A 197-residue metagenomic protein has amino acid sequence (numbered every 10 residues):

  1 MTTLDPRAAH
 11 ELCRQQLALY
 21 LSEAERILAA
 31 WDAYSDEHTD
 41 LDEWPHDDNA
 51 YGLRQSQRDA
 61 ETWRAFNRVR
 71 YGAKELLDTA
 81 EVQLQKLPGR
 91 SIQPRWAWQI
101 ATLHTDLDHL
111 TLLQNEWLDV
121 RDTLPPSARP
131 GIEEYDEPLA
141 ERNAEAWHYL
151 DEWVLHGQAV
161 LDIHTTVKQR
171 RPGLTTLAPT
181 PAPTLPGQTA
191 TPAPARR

Functional and structural regions predicted by a protein language model:
M1-N67: Leu/Val/Ala/Ile-rich N-terminal alpha-helices, chiefly Sec-type signal peptides and the beginnings
M1-Q15, D162-R197: Terminal, compositionally biased segments
C13-Q16, Y20-E23, T62-G72, W96-Q99 (+4 more regions): Amphipathic alpha-helix face/heptad-repeat signature
A24-D42, V69-L87, D108-P125, V154-G157 (+1 more regions): Extended amphipathic alpha-helical scaffold segments
L28, L41, A60, Q93-R95 (+3 more regions): Intrinsically disordered regions, especially transient/low-confidence alpha-helical propensity segments and coil-helix
D47-R54, E81-W96, S127-E137: Short, charged/polar, low-complexity loop and linker segments that flank or interrupt alpha-helical bundles
Q57, K86-G89, A182, R197: Mixed-charge, polar/low-complexity N-terminal
A97-A182: Amphipathic alpha-helical coiled-coil/helical-stalk segments
